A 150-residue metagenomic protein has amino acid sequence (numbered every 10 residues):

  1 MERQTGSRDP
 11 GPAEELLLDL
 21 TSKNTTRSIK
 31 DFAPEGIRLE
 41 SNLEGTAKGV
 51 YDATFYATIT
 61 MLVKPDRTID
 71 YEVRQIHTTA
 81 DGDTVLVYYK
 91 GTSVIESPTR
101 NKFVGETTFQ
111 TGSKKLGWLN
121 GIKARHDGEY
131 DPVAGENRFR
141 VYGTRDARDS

Functional and structural regions predicted by a protein language model:
M1-S150: Beta-strand-enriched cores of mature, soluble protein domains
